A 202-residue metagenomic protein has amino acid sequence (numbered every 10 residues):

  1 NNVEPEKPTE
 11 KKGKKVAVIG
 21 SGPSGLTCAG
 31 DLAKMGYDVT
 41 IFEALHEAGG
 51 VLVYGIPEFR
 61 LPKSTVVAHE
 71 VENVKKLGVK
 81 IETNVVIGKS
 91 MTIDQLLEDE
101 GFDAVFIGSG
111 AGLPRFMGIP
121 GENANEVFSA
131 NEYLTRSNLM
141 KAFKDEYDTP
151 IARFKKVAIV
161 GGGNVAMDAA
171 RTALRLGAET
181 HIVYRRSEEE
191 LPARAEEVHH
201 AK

Functional and structural regions predicted by a protein language model:
N1-K202: Residues forming the flavin
